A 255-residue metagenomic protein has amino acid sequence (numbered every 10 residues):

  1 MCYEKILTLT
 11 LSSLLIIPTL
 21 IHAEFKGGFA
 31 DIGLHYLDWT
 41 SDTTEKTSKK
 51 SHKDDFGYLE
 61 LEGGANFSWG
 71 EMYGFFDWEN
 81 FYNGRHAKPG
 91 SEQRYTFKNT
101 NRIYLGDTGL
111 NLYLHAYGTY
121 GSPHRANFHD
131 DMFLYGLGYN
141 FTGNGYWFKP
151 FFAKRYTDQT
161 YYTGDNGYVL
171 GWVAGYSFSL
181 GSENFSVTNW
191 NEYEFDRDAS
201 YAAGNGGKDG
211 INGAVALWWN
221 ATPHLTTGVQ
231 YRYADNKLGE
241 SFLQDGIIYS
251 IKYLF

Functional and structural regions predicted by a protein language model:
M1-F29: Cleavable N-terminal export/targeting peptides
A23-Y82: Short glycine/proline- and aromatic-enriched beta-strand/turn motifs that initiate or cap beta-hairpins
G28, W69-G74, L105-L112, G143-P150 (+3 more regions): Repeated loop/turn-to-beta-strand initiation elements of outer-membrane beta-barrel proteins
G33, E45-S48, H52-D55, N80-V173 (+1 more regions): Outer-membrane pore/translocation modules
L34-T40, F67, W78-Y82, A116-S122 (+5 more regions): Transmembrane beta-strands of outer-membrane beta-barrel pores
G64-N66, R102-Y104, G138-N140, G175-S177 (+2 more regions): Transmembrane beta-barrel domains of outer membrane proteins
A153-H224, Y253-F255: Outer-membrane beta-barrel transmembrane domain signature
L243-F255: Outer-membrane beta-barrel "beta-signal"
